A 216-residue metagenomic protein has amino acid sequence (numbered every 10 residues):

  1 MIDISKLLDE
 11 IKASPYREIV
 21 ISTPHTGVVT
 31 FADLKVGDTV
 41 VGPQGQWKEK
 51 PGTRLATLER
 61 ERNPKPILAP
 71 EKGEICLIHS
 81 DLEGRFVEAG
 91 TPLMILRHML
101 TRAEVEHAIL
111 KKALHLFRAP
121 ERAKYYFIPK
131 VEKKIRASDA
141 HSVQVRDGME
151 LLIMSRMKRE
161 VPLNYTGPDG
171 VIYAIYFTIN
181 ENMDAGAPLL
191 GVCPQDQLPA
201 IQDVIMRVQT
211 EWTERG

Functional and structural regions predicted by a protein language model:
M1-I11, H79: A general sequence property marking short-to-moderate contiguous segments in secreted/outer-membrane adhesion
L8-D38, T57-E74, R102-I135, I153-V171: Short beta-strand-turn/beta-hairpin segments enriched in glycine/proline and small hydrophobics that form edge-strand
D33, G42, H79-S80, S138 (+4 more regions): Exposed loop and linker-edge segments at protein-protein interfaces
Q44-L68, V87-E104, A140-N164, D184-L198: Short hydrophobic beta/alpha edge segments that flank linear recognition/processing sites
E71-R85, G90, P168-A185: A short, hydrophobic/aromatic-rich structural module that often spans a beta strand with its adjoining loop
A185, V204-R207: Long terminal accessory segments
Q197-I205: C-terminal domain-closing interface element
P199, T210-G216: Helix-rich terminal scaffold detector
